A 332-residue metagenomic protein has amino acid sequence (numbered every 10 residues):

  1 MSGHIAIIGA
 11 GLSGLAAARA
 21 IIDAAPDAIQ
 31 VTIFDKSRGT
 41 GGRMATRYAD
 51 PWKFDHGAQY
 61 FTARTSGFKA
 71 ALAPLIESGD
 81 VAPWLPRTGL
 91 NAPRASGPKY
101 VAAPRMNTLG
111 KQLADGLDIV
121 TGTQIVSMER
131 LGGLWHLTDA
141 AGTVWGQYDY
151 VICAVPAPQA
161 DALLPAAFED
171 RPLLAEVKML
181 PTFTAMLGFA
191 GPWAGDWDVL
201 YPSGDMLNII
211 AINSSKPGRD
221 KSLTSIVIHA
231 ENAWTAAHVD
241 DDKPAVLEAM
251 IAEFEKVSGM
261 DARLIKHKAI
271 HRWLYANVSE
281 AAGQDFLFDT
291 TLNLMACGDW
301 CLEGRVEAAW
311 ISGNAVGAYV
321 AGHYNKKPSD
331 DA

Functional and structural regions predicted by a protein language model:
M1-S13: Beta1/beta-strand and adjacent pyrophosphate-binding region of the FAD-binding site in flavoprotein oxidoreductases
A20-A49: Glycine-rich FAD pyrophosphate-binding loop
G41, W145-D198, M260-R263: Central helical "cap/lid" subdomain
A45-L85: N-terminal FAD cofactor-binding segment of flavoenzymes
Y60-S66, L85, L90-Q112, D240-A249: Short beta-strand to alpha-helix junction loop
T121-H136: A conserved short coil-to-beta-strand element within the FAD-binding core of flavoproteins
M186-V239, A245, A249-S258: Active-site substrate-recognition segment that forms the wall of the catalytic cavity or substrate channel
E248, E255-L292: Flavin (FAD/FMN) cofactor-binding core of flavoprotein oxidoreductases
